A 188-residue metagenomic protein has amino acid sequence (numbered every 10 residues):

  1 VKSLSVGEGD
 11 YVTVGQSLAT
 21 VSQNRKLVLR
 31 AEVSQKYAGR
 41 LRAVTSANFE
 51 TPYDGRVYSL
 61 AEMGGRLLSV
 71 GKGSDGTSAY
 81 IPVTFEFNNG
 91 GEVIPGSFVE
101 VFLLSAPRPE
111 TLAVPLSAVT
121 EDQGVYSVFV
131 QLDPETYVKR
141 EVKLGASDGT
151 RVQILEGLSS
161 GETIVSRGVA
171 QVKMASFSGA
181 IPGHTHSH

Functional and structural regions predicted by a protein language model:
V1, Y11, V21-Q23, L29-R30 (+2 more regions): Short beta-strand-turn/beta-hairpin segments enriched in glycine/proline and small hydrophobics that form edge-strand
V1-Y37, I94-E100: Surface-exposed patches in structured soluble domains
S5-E8, V12-T13, E32-A38, L68-G71 (+5 more regions): Surface-exposed strand-loop junctions at beta-sheet edges and helix termini that form docking/interaction patches
T13, N24-V28, E62, S78-P82 (+6 more regions): Extracytoplasmic
T20, R42-R56, V93-P109, E162-R167: A short, hydrophobic beta-strand micro-motif
K26-L27, S34-V83, P107, E121-S127: Beta-strand/loop subdomains of soluble extracytoplasmic proteins
E110-A118: Sequence-composition feature that favors extended, apolar/low-complexity stretches
V125-H188: Short alpha-helical boundary/capping segments at helix-coil junctions
